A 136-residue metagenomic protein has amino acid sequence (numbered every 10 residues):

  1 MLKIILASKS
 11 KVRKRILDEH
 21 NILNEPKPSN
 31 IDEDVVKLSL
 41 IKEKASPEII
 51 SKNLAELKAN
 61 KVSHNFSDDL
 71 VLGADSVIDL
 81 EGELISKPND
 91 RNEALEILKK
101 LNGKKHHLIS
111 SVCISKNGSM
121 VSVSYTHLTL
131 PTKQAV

Functional and structural regions predicted by a protein language model:
M1-L70, E83-L84: N-terminal polybasic phosphate/anion-binding patch
L17, A55, D75, A94 (+1 more regions): Residue-level signal for inorganic ion chemistry
L70-S76: Glycine-rich phosphate-binding loop
S76-H106: Active-site-adjacent loop/tail segments of enzyme domains
L80-G82, S115-S119: Short acidic-glycine loop/turn motifs at beta-strand connectors
K104-I109, G118-V123: Short, structured loop/turn "capping" segments at alpha-beta junctions
T126-T132: Conserved small/polar residues in nucleotide/adenosyl-binding loops
